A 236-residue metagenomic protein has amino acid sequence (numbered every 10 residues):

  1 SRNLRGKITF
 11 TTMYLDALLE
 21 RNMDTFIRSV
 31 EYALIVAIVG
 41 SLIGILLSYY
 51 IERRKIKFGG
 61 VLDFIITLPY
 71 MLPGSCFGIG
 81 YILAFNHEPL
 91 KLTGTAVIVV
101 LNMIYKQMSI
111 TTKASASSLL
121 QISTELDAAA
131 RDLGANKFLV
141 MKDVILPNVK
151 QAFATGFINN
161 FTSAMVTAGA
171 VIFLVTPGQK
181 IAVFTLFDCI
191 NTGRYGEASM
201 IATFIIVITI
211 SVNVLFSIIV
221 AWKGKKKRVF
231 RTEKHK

Functional and structural regions predicted by a protein language model:
S1-M23, M165, V171-S217, W222: Interhelical loop and adjacent transmembrane-helix boundary motif in polytopic membrane transport permeases
R2-T12, E20-M23, R54, F58-G59 (+3 more regions): Membrane-interfacial helix termini and adjacent extracytoplasmic/periplasmic loops of multi-pass transporters
E20-I51: Transmembrane alpha-helix signature in integral membrane proteins
L34, I38-L46, L72, F157 (+1 more regions): Generic alpha-helical transmembrane segments of integral inner-membrane proteins, especially permease/transport modules
L46-Y81, K236: Cytoplasmic-entry segments and transmembrane alpha-helices of multi-pass inner-membrane transporters
Y50-F58, A116-L126, R131, A135-D143 (+2 more regions): C-terminal transmembrane helix and the adjacent membrane-cytosol boundary/short C-terminal tail of inner/organellar
I65-G74, I98-M108, F161-M165, V175-P177 (+1 more regions): Hydrophobic transmembrane alpha-helices
L68, L72, Y105, T112-S115 (+3 more regions): Transmembrane alpha-helices
